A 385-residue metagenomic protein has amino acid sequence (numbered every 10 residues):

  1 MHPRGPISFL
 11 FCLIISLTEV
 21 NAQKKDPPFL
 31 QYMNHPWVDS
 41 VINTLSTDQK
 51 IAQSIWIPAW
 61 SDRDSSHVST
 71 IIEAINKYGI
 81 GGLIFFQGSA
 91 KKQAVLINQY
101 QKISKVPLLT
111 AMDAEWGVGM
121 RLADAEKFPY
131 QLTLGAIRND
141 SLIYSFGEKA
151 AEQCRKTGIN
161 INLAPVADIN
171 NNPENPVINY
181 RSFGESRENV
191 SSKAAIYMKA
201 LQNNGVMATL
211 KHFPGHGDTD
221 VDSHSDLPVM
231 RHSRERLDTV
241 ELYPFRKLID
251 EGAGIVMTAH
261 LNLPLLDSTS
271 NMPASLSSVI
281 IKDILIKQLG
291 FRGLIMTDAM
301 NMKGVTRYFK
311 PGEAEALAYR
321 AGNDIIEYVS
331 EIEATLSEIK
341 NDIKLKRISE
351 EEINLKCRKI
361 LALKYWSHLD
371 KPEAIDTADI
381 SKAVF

Functional and structural regions predicted by a protein language model:
M1-K25: Bacterial Sec-dependent N-terminal signal peptides
A22-P58, D62-E73, S278, K287-Q288 (+1 more regions): Preference for extracellular/luminal or secreted protein segments
S46, V95-K102, V106-L108, V118-M120 (+3 more regions): Second-shell residues forming the walls of enzyme active-site clefts
A52-A59, G81-F85, L108-A114, I161-P165 (+5 more regions): Hydrophobic faces of well-ordered beta-strands that scaffold small-molecule active sites in alpha/beta enzyme cores
R63-I75, I143-A150, D238-F245, K310-E315: Short, acidic/polar
I71-F86, E148-I161: Catalytic domains of carbohydrate-active enzymes, especially glycoside hydrolases
S89-Q93, A136-K149, R187-S192, E235-D238: Glycine-rich anion/phosphate-binding loops
A90-P107, D140-K156, I353, R358: Active-site-adjacent structural elements in enzyme catalytic domains
